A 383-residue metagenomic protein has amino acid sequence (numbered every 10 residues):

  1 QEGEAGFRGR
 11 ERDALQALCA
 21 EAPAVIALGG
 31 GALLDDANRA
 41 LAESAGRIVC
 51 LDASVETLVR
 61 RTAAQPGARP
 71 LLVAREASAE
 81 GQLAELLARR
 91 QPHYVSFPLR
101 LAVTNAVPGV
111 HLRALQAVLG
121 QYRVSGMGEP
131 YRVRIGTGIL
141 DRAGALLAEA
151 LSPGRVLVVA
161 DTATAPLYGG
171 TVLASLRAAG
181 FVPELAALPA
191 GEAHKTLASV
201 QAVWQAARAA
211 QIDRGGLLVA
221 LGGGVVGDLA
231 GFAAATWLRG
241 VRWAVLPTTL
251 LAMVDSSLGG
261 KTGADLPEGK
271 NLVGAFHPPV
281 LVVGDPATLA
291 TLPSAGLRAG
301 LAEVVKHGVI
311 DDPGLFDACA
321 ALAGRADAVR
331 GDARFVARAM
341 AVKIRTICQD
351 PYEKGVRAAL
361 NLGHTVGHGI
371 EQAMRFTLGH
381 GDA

Functional and structural regions predicted by a protein language model:
Q1-E43, A68: ATP-dependent small-molecule kinase phosphotransfer cores that center on conserved nucleotide phosphate-binding segments
E21, A77, A88-G128: NTP-dependent small-molecule kinase module
A37-R39, V200, V226-V241: Short Gly/Thr/Asp-enriched flexible loops that form oxyanion-binding sites at enzyme active sites
S44-Q91: A glycine- and Lys/Arg-enriched "phosphate-lid" helix/loop adjacent to the NTP-binding pocket of small-molecule kinases
P98, F232-R325: A glycine/threonine-rich phosphate-anchoring loop and its flanking beta-alpha core in nucleotide/phosphate-binding
G120-L217: ATP/NTP phosphate-donor binding region
V225-F232, M253-V254, H368-G369: Short glycine/serine/threonine-rich phosphate/pyrophosphate-binding segments that cradle anionic phosphate groups
A318-A383: Active-site segments that bind and position negatively charged phosphate/pyrophosphate groups
